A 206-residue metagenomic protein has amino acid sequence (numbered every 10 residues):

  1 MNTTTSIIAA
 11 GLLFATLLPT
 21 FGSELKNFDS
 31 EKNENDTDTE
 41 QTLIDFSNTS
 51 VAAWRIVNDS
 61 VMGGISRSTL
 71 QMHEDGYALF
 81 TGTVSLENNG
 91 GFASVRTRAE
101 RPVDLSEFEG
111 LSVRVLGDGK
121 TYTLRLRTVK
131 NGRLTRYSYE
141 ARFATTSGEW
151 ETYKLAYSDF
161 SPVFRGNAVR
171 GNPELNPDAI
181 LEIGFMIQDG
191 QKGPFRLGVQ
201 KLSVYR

Functional and structural regions predicted by a protein language model:
N2, S6, P19-R206: Beta-rich carbohydrate-recognition modules and glycan-binding surfaces
A9-P19: Bacterial N-terminal signal peptides
